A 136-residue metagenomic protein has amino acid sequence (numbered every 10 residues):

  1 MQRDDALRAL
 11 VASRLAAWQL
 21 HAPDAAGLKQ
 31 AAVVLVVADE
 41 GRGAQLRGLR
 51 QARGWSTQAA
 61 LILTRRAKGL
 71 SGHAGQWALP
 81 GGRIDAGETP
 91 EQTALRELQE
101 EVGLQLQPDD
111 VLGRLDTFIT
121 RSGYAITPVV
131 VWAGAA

Functional and structural regions predicted by a protein language model:
M1-A78, G82-A136: N-terminal leader/linker segments that precede catalytic domains of diphosphate-processing enzymes
